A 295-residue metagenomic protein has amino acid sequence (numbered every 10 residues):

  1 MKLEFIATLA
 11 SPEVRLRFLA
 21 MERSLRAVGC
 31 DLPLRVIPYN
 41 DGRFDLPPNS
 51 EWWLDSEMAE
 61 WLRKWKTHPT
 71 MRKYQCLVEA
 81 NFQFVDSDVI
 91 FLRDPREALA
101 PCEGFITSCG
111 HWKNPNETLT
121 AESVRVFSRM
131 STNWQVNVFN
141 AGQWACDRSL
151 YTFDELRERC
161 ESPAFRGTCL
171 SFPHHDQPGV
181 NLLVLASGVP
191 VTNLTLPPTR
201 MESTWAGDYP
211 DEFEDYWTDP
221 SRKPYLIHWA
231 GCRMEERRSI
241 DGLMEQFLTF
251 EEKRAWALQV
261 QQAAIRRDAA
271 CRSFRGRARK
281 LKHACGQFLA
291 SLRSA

Functional and structural regions predicted by a protein language model:
M1-E60, A264-A295: N-terminal anchoring/stem segment of glycosyltransferases
E4, F153-A295: A glycosyltransferase accessory/donor-loop signature
F18, T70, Y74, V89 (+2 more regions): Conserved glycosyltransferase catalytic-site signature
E60-R72: A short, glycine-/small-residue-rich helix N-cap motif at loop->alpha-helix starts within glycosyltransferase
W65-K66, N133-V136, S171, D215-T218: Short Gly/Pro-enriched turn/cap motifs at secondary-structure boundaries
P69-L119: GT-A fold catalytic core of metal-dependent nucleotide-sugar glycosyltransferases, centered on the diacidic
Y74-C76, Q143-A145, L226: Conserved hydrophobic/aromatic beta-strand scaffold that supports enzyme active sites
A100-C160: Conserved catalytic core of nucleotide-sugar-dependent glycosyltransferases
